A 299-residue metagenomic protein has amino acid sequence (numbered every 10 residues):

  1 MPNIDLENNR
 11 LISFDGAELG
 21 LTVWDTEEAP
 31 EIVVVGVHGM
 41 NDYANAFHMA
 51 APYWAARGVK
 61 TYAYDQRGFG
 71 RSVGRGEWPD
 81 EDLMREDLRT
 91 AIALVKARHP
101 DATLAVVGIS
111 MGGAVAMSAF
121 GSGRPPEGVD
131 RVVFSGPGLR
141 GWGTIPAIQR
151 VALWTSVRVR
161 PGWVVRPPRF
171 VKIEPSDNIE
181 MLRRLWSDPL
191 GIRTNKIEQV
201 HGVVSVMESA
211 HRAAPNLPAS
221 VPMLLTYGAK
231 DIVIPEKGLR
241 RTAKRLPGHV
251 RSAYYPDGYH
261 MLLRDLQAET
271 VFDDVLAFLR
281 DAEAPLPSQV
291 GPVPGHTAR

Functional and structural regions predicted by a protein language model:
M1-T26: N-terminal cap/lid segment of alpha/beta-hydrolase-fold proteins
G39-P52, K237: The serine-hydrolase catalytic nucleophile loop
N41-A44, G70-T103: Catalytic nucleophile-loop/oxyanion-hole region of alpha/beta-hydrolase and closely related hydrolase-like folds
A51-R75: Conserved alpha/beta-hydrolase
I109-K196: Alpha/beta-hydrolase-fold enzymes
A219, L225-Y227, D231: Short beta-strand/loop motif that positions the catalytic acidic residue of the alpha/beta-hydrolase fold
I232-G238: Conserved alpha/beta-hydrolase "acid-adjacent" motif
H249-R299: Catalytic active-site module of serine/aspartate enzymes centered on a nucleophile-bearing elbow/loop
